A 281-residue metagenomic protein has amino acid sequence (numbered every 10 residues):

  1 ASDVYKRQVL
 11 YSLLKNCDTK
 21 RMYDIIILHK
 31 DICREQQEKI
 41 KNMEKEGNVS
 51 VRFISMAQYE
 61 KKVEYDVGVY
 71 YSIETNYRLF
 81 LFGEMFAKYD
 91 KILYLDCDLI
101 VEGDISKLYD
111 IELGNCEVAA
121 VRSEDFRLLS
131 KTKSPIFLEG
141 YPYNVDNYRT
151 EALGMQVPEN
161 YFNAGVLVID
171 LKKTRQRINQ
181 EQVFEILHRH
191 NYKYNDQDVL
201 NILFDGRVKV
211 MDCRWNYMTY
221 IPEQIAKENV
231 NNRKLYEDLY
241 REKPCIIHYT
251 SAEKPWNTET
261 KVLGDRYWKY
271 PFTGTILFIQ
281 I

Functional and structural regions predicted by a protein language model:
A1-Y5: Short, small-residue-biased leader/transition segments that mark boundaries at the very start of proteins
S12-R21: Short, acidic, metal-binding catalytic loop of nucleotide-sugar glycosyltransferases
Y23-D31, A120-V121: Short internal beta-strands
E44-G83: Active-site-proximal specificity loops/subdomain of glycosyltransferases
I92: Short aromatic/hydrophobic "clamp" motif used to bind/position activated sugar donors
D96-I100: The conserved acidic donor/metal-binding loop of glycosyltransferases
V101-P135: Conserved donor-nucleotide/metal-binding helix-loop-beta segment in metal-dependent transferases, i.e., the alpha-helix
Y148, V157, A164, V168-I281: A glycosyltransferase accessory/donor-loop signature
